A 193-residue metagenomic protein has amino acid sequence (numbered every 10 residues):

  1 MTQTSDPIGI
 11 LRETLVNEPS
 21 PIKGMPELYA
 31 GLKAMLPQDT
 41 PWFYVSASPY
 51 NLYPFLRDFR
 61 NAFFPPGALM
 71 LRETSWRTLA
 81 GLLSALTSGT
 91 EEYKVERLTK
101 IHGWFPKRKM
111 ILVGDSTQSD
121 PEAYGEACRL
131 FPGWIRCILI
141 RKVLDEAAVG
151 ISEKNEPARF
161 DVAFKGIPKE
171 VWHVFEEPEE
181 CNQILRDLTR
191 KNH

Functional and structural regions predicted by a protein language model:
M1-A30, A34: Active-site neighborhood of HAD-like aspartate-dependent phosphohydrolases
D39-T40, S48-H193: C-terminal cap/substrate-recognition subdomain and adjoining C-terminal extension of metal-dependent phosphatase-like
